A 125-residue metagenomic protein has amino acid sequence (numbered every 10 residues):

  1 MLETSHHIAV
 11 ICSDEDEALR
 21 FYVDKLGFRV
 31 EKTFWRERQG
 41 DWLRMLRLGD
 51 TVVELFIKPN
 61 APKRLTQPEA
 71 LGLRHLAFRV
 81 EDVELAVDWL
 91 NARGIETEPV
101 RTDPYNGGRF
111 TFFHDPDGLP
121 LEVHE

Functional and structural regions predicted by a protein language model:
M1, F34, V87-E125: Vicinal oxygen chelate
M1-L19, L73-F78: N-terminal beta-strand motif that seeds the catalytic metal site of vicinal oxygen chelate
T4, G40-W42, G72, G107: Exposed loop/turn and edge beta-strand positions of beta-sandwich/beta-sheet ligand-binding modules
V10-V52: Core segments of cupin and vicinal oxygen chelate
F21, E84-W89: Short amphipathic alpha-helices within nucleic acid-binding modules
E31-T33, D41, L55, N60-T66 (+1 more regions): A short, acidic/glycine-rich surface segment
G49-V53, N60-P62, V83: Short, charged/polar surface micro-motifs in flexible loops or helix N-caps
V53-L55, V123: Generic preference for hydrophobic
